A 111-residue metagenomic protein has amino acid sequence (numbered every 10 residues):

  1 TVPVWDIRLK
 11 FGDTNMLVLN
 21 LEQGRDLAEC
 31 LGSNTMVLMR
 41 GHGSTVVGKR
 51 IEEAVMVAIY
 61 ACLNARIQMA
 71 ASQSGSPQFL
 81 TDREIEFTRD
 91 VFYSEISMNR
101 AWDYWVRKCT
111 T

Functional and structural regions predicted by a protein language model:
T1-T111: Glycine-rich flexible loops
